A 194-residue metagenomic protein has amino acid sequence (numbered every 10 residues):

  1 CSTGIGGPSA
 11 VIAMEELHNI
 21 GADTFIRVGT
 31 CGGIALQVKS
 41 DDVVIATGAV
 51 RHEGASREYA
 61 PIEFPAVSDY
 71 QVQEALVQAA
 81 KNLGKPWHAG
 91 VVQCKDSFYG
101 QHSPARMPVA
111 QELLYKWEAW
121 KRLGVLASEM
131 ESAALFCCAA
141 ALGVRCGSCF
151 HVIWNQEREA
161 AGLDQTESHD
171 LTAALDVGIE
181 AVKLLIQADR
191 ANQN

Functional and structural regions predicted by a protein language model:
C1-Q78: Metabolite-binding pocket within alpha/beta catalytic cores that recognizes anionic/polar moieties
G6-A10, P65, D69-Q73, K85 (+5 more regions): Generic structural signal for well-ordered, non-membrane alpha-helical segments in soluble metabolic enzymes
D23-T24, L126, R145: Short acidic/polar active-site loop segments enriched in Thr and Asp
V67-G124: Active-site rim beta-loop-alpha module in soluble metabolic enzymes
A75-L83, C138, V177-A188: Generic non-transmembrane alpha-helical segments
A133-E167: Zn-dependent metallopeptidase/amidohydrolase metal-coordination segment
Q156-N194: His/Asp/Glu-rich mid-to-C-terminal helical/loop segments that flank catalytic regions of hydrolases
